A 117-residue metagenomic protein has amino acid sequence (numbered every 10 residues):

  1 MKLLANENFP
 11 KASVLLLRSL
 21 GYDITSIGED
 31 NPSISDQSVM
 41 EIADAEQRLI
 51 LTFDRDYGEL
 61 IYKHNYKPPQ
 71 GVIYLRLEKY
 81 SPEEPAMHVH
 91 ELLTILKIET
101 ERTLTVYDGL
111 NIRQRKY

Functional and structural regions predicted by a protein language model:
L3-R48: N-terminal first-folded block
V14-L15, D36, L60-K63, E84 (+1 more regions): Short glycine-/acidic-enriched loop or helix-start segments at secondary-structure transitions that form or flank
R18, H90-E91, I95: Ribonuclease/tRNase effector modules and their secretory precursors
T25, L51, I73-L75, T105: Hydrophobic/aromatic beta-strand patches that form the interior of the parallel beta-sheet core in alpha/beta enzyme
D44-K63: Acidic, metal-binding active-site segment of PIN/NYN-like and related structure-specific nucleases
G58-L92: Mid-chain, well-packed structural core segment of small domains
T94-Y117: Charged phosphate-binding loop/patch that engages nucleotide di/tri-phosphates or the phosphate backbone of nucleic
